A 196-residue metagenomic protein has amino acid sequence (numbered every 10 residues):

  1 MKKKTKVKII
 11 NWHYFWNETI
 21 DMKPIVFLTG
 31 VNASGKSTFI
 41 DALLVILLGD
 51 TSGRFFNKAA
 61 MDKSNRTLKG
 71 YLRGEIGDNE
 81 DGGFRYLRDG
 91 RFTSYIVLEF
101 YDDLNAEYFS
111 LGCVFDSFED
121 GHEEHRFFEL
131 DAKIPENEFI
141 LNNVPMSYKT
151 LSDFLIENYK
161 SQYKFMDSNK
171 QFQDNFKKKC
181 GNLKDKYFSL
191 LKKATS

Functional and structural regions predicted by a protein language model:
M1-K149, D153-F154: Extreme N-terminal "head/tail" segments of very large remodeling/mechanoenzyme assemblies
D153-S196: Extended, Lys/Glu-rich alpha-helical coiled-coil stalks
